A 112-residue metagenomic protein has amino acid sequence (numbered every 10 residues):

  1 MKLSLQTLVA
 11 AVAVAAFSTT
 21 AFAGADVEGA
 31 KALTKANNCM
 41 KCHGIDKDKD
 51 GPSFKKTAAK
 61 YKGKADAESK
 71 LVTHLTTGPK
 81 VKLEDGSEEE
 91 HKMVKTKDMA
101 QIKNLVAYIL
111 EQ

Functional and structural regions predicted by a protein language model:
M1-E28, Q112: N-terminal export/targeting leaders of redox proteins
T19-T34, K60-K64: Electrostatic cytochrome c docking/interface patches
N37-I45, L105: The canonical Cys-X-X-Cys-His
H43, T76, I109-L110: Protein kinase-like catalytic domain
D50-Y61, H74-V106: Axial heme c-ligation environment in periplasmic c-type cytochrome domains
K64-H74: Post-signal/leader-peptide non-cytosolic segments of secretory proteins
